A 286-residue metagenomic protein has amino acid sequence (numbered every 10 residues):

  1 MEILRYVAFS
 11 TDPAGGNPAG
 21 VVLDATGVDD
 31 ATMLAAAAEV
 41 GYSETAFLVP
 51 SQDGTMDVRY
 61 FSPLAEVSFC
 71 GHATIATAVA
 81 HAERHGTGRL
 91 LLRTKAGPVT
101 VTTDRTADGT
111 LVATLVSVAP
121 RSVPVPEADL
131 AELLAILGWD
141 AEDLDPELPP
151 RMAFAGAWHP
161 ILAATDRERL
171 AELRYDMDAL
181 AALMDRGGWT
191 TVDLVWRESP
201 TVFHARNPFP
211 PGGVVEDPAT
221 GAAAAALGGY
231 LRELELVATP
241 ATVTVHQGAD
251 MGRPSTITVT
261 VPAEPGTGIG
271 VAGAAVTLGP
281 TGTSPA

Functional and structural regions predicted by a protein language model:
M1-F69, I75-A286: Active-site proximal loop and beta-alpha junction motif in alpha/beta enzyme cores
